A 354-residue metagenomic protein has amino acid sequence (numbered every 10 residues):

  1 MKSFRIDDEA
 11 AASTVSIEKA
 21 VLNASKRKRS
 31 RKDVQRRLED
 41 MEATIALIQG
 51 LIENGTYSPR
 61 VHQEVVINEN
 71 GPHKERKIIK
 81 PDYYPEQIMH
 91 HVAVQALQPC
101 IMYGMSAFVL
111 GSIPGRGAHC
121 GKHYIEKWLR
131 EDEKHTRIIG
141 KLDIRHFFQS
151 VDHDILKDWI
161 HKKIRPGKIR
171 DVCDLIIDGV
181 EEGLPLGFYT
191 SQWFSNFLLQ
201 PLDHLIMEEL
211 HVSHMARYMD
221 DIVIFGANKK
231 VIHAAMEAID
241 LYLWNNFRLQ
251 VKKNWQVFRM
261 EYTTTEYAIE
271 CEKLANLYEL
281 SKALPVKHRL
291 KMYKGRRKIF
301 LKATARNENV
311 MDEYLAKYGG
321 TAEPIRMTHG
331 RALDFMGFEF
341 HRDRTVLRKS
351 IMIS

Functional and structural regions predicted by a protein language model:
M1-A46: Non-catalytic, polymerase-adjacent accessory regions of viral genome-replication enzymes
K2-D8, H90, V94-D152: Active-site-proximal segment of RNA-dependent polymerases
I17, L51-K74, I88, I164-G179: Reverse-transcriptase-like RNA-dependent polymerase core
N23-Q35, I67-K80, S106-A107: Glycine-/proline-rich flexible loop or hinge segments
L51, H123-M219, V223-W244, V251-R259 (+1 more regions): Conserved polymerase palm-domain catalytic core
K74-S106, E181-E208: Conserved pre-motif C helix in the palm subdomain of viral-like polymerases
H214-R217, I224-S354: Polymerase palm active-site segment centered on the conserved acidic dipeptide of motif C
